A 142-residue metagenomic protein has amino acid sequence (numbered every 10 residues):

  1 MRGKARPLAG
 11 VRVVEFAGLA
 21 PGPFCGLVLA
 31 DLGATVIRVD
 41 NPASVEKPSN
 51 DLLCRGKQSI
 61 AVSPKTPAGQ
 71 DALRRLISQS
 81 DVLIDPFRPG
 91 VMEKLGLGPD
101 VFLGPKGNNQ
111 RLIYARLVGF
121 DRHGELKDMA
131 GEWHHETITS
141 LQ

Functional and structural regions predicted by a protein language model:
M1-Q142: N-terminal helix-loop segment corresponding to the beta1-alpha1 unit of nucleotide/adenylate-binding folds
